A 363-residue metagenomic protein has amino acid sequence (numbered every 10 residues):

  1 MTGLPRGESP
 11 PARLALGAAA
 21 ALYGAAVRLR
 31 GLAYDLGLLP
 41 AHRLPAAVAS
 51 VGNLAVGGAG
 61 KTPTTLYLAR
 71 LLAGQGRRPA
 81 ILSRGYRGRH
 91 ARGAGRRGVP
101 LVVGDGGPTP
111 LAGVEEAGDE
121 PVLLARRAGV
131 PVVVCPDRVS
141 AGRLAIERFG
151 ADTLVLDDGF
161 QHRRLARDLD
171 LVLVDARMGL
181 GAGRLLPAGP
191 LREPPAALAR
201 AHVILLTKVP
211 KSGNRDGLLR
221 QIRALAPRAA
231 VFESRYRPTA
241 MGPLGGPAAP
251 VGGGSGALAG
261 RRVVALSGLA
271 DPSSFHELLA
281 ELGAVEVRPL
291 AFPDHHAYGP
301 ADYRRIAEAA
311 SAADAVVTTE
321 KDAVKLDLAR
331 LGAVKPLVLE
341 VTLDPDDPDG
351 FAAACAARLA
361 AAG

Functional and structural regions predicted by a protein language model:
M1-A47, R237: A transmembrane-helix-recognition feature enriched in membrane-embedded lipid enzymes and envelope glyco-/phospholipid
L22, T62, L124, D157 (+5 more regions): Residue-level signal for inorganic ion chemistry
R43, Y67-P131, L144: N-terminal phosphate/diphosphate-binding loop that engages ATP/GTP or pyrophosphate donors across diverse enzyme folds
V51-L68: Glycine-rich phosphate-binding P-loop
S83, P136, D158, K208 (+1 more regions): Short secondary-structure boundary segments
G129-A166: Phosphate-binding/switch loop-helix module in NTP-utilizing enzymes
A145-E147, G159-A259, V264, H276-A280 (+2 more regions): Conserved catalytic-core segment of NTP-binding enzymes
G256-G363: P-loop NTP-binding site
